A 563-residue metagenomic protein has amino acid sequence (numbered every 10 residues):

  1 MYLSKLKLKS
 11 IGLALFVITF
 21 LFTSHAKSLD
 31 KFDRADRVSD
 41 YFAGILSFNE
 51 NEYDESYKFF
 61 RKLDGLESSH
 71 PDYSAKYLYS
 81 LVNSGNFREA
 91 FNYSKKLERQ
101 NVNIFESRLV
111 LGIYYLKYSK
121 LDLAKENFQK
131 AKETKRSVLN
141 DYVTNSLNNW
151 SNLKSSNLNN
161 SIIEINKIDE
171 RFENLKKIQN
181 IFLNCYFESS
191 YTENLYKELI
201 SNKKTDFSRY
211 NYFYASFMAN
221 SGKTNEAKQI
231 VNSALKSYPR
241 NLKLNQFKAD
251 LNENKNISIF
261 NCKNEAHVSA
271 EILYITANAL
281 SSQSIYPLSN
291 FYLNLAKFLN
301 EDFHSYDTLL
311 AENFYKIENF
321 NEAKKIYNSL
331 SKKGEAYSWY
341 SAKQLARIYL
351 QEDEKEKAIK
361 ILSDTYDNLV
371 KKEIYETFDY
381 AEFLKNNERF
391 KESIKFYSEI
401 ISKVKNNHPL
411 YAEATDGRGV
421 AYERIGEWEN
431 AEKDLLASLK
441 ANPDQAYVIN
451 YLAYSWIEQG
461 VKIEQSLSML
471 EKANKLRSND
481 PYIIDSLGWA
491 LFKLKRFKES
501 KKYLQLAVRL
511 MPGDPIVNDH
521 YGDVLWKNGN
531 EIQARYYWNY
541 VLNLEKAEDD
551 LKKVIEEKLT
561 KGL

Functional and structural regions predicted by a protein language model:
S24-Y77, N83, F91-N92, H267-I275 (+1 more regions): N-terminal leader/linker segments that initiate helical-solenoid repeat arrays
F32-D40, E67-S74, N101-V110, K135-L147 (+14 more regions): Generic helix N-cap/helix-start motif at coil->alpha-helix transitions
I45, Y79, I113, W150 (+11 more regions): Residue-level recognition of tetratricopeptide repeat
E50, S84, Y118, S155-S156 (+10 more regions): Structural motif corresponding to the intra-repeat A-B loop/turn of tetratricopeptide repeats
V82, C185-Y186, N406, Y451-R509: Alpha-helical adaptor scaffolds
F87-R99, L123-K135, N157-E170, S190-K203 (+10 more regions): Alpha-helical repeat scaffolds
R99, Q129-R136, L147-W150, D169-F172 (+4 more regions): TPR/TPR-like (Sel1-like) alpha-helical repeat modules
I257-I272, P515, H520, K527-L563: Terminal, low-structured helical/coil segments at or just beyond the last alpha-helical repeat
